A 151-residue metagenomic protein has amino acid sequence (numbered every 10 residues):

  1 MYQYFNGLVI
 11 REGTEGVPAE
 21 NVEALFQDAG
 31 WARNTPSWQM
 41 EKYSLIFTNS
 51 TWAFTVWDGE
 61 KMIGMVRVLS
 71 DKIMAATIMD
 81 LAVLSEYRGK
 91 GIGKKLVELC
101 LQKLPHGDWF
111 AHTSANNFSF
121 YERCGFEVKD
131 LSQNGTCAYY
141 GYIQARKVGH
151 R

Functional and structural regions predicted by a protein language model:
M1-W38, S132-G135, K147-R151: Short amphipathic alpha-helix that is part of the acyltransferase structural core
V17, I73, A115-S119: Short alpha-helical
P36, K42-A82: A conserved beta-strand-loop-helix scaffold within acyl/acetyltransferase catalytic domains
Y87-L96: Conserved acetyl-CoA pyrophosphate-binding loop and the N-cap/start of the following alpha-helix in GNAT-like
Q102-A115: Conserved GNAT acetyl-CoA-binding A-motif
F110-H112, E122, E127-R146, H150-R151: Conserved catalytic-core motifs of GNAT/GCN5-like acyltransferases
